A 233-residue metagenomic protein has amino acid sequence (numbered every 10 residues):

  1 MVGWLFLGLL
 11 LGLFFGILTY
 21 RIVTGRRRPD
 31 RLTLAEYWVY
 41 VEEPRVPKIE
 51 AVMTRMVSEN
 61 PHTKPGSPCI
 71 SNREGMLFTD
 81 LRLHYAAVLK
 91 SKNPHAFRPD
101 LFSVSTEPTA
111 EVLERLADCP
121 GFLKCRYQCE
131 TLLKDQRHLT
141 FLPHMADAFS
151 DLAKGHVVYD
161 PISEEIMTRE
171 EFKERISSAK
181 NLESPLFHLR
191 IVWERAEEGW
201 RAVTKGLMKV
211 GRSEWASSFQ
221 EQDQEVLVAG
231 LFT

Functional and structural regions predicted by a protein language model:
M1-G8: Feature marks short, highly hydrophobic, charge-poor N-terminal signal-anchor/signal peptide-like helices that anchor
L10-F14: Core hydrophobic alpha-helical membrane-spanning segments
G16-L34: Transmembrane-cytosolic junction motif
R31-P47: N-terminal mature-domain "stem" immediately C-terminal to a signal peptide or N-terminal signal-anchor/transmembrane
Y37-V41, E130-H138, F219-Q224: Conserved aromatic-histidine-acidic binding/catalytic patches
R45-E114: N-terminal low-complexity, intrinsically disordered segments
A86, K90-V192: Internal, hydrophobic cores of structured domains that mediate oligomerization or house catalytic pockets within large
E164-T233: Aromatic/basic-lined ligand-recognition segments that form π-stacking hydrophobic pockets flanked by Lys/Arg to engage
